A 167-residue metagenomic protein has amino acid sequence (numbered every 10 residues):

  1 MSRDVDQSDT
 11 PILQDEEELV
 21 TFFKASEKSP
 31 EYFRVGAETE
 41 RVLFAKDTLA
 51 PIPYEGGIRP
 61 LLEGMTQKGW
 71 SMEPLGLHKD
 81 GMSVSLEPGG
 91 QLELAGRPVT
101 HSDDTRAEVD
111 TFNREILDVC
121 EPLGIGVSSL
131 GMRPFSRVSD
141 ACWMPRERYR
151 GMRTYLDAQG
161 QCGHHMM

Functional and structural regions predicted by a protein language model:
M1-D157: Terminal catalytic/cofactor-binding subdomain
A158-M167: Internal, well-ordered domain-core segments that constitute the primary functional module of diverse proteins
